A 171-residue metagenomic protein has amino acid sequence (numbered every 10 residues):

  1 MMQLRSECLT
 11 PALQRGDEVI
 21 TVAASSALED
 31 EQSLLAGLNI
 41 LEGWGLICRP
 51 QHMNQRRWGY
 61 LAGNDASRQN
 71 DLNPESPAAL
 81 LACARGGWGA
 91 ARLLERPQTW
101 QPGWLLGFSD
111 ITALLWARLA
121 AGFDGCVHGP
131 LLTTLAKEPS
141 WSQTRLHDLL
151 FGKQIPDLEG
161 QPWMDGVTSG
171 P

Functional and structural regions predicted by a protein language model:
M2-P77: ATP/NTP phosphate-donor binding region
E18-I20, I47, A79-L80, G103-W104 (+1 more regions): Structural motif
D30, G89-A91, L114-L115: Short, well-ordered alpha-helical microsegments
A62, R92-Q98: Metal-dependent catalytic neighborhoods of phosphoester/phosphodiester hydrolases
L80-A90, F108: N-terminal glycine-rich "phosphate-gripper" loop used for MgATP/nucleotide binding and carboxylate activation
P97-R118, G125-L132: Short, acidic/small-residue loops that bind anionic groups at enzyme active sites
D124-P171: Conserved anion/nucleotide-ligand pocket segment
